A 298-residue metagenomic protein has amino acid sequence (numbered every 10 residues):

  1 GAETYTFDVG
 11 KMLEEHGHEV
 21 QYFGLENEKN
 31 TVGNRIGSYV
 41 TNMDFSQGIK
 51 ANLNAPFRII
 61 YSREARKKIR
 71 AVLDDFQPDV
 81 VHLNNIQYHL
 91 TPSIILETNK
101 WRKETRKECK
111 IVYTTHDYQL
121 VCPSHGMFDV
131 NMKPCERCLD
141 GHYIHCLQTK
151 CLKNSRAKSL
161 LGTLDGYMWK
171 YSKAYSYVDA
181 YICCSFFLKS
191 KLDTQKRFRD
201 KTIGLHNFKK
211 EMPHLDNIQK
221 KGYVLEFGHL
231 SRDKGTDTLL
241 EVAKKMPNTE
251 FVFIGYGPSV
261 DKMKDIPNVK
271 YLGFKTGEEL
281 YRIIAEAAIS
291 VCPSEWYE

Functional and structural regions predicted by a protein language model:
G1-K29, D74-F76, I94, T98-C109 (+1 more regions): N-terminal subdomain of nucleotide-sugar transferases
G10-F76, G257-S259: N-terminal strand-loop element at the rim of the active site of nucleotide-sugar-dependent glycosyltransferases
E26, F187, F208: Carbohydrate-associated surface elements
Q119, N131-Y181: Membrane-proximal helix-turn-helix segments that form the acceptor-binding/catalytic region of lipid-linked
I182, N207-K209, P213-K234, L240-M246 (+1 more regions): Conserved donor-binding/catalytic core segment of Leloir-type glycosyltransferases
D193-T194, R199, G204-G222, D261-K264 (+1 more regions): Acidic anion/phosphate-binding donor-loop and adjacent secondary structure in glycosyltransferase catalytic cores
V260-I283, I289: Nucleotide-activated donor-binding/catalytic signature segment of Leloir-type glycosyltransferases, i.e., the conserved
A285-E298: Acidic donor-binding loop of glycosyltransferase active sites
